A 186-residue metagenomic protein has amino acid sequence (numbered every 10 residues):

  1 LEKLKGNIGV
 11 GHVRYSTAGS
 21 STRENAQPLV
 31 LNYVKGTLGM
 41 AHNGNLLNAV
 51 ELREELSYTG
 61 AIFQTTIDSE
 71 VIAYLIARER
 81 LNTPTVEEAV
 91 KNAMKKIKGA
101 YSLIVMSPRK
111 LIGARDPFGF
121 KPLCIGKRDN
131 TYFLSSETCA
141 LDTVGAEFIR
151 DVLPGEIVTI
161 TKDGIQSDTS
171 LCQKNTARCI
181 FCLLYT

Functional and structural regions predicted by a protein language model:
L1-P154, T159-L184: Conserved short alpha-helical segments that host acidic/polar catalytic motifs at enzyme active sites
